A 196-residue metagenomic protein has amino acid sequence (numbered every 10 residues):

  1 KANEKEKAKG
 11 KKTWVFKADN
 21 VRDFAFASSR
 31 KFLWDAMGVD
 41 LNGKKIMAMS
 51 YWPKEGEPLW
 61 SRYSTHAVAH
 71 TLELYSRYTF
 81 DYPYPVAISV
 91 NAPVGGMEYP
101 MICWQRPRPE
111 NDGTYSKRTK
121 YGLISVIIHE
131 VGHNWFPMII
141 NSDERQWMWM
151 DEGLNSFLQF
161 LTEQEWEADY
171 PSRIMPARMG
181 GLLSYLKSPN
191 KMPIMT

Functional and structural regions predicted by a protein language model:
K1-Y84: Acidic/His-enriched low-complexity segments
F16, Y51-T196: Hydrophobic alpha-helical and helix-loop surface patches within well-folded domains that function as non-catalytic
